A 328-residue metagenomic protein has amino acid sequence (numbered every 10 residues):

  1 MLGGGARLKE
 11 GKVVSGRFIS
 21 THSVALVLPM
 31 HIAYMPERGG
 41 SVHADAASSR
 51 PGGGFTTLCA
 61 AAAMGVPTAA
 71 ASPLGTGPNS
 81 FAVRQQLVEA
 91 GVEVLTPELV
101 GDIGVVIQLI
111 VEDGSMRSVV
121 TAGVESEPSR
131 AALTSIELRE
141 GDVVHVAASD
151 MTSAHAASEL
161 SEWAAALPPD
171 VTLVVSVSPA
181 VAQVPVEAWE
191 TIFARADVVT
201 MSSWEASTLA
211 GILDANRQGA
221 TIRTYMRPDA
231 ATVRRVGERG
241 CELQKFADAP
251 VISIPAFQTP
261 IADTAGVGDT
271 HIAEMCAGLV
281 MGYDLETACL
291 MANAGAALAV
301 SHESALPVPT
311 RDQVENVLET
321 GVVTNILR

Functional and structural regions predicted by a protein language model:
M1-P73, P78-Q85, I261, R328: Glycine-rich phosphate/adenosyl-contacting loop at the front of the ribokinase-like
L2, G123-S129, S178-V184: Short gly/ser/thr-rich secondary-structure transition/capping motifs
L2-G16, S20, V24, A215-R328: Conserved phosphate-binding/catalytic region of the ribokinase-like
P36-A44, S48, A63-V146, N316-R328: Conserved N-terminal subdomain of the carbohydrate kinase-like
A61, S202, G268: Short, conserved phosphate/pyrophosphate- and ester-handling motifs at nucleotide-, phospho-/glycolipid
S153-S158: Active-site-adjacent beta->alpha loops and helix N-cap segments on the catalytic face of soluble alpha/beta enzymes
S161-T172, S178-V251: Conserved phosphate/ATP/ADP-binding segment of small-molecule kinases
